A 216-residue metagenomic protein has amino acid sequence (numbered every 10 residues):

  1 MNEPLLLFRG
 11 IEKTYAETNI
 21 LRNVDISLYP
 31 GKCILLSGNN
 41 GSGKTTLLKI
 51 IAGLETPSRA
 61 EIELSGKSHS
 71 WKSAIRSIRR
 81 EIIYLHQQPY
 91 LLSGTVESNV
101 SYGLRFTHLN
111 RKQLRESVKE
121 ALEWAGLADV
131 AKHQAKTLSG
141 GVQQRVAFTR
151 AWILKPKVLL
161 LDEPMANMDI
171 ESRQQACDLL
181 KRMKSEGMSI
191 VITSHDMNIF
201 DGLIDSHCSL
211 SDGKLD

Functional and structural regions predicted by a protein language model:
A52: Helix-to-loop junction immediately C-terminal to a conserved catalytic motif
E61-S77: ABC ATPase NBD Q-loop/coupling interface
K112-V130: Conserved ABC ATPase "signature" region
Q134-L138, V142: Conserved ABC ATPase signature
L159-D162: Catalytic Walker B motif of ABC-type/P-loop ATPase nucleotide-binding domains
D169: ABC-family nucleotide-binding domains
S194-H195: H-loop/switch region of ABC-family ATPase nucleotide-binding domains
